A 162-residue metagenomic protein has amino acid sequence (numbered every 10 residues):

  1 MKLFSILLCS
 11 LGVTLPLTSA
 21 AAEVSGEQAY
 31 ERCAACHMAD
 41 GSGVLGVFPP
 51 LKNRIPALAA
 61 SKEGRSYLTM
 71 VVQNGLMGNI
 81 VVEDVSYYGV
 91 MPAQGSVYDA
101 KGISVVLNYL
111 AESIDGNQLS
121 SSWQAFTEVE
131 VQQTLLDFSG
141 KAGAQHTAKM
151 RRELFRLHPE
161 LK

Functional and structural regions predicted by a protein language model:
L3-T14: Sec-dependent N-terminal signal peptides
G12-Y30, P56-A60: Electrostatic cytochrome c docking/interface patches
A22-A34, G46-P49, V97-A100: Sequence context surrounding c-type heme c attachment/ligation sites in exported
G26, Y30-G41, M91, V106: The canonical Cys-X-X-Cys-His
E27-E31, P49, S66, M70 (+2 more regions): Solvent-exposed, polar/charged alpha-helical surfaces in well-ordered, non-transmembrane soluble domains, broadly
G43-I80, Y88-D99: Gly/Gly-Pro-rich "capping" loops immediately C-terminal to redox-active cysteine motifs in periplasmic/lumenal
S86-G89, A93, Y98-K162: Flexible coil segments in periplasmic/lumen-exposed cytochrome c-class electron-transfer proteins
